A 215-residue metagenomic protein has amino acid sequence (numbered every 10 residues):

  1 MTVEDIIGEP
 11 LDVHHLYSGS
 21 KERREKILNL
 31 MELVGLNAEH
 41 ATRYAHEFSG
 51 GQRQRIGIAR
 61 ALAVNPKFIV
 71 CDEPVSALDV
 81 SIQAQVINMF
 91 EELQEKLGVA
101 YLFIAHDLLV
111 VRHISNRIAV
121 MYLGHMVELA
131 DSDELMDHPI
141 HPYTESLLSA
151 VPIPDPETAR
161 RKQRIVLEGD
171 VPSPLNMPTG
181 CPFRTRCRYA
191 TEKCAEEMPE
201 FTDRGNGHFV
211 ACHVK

Functional and structural regions predicted by a protein language model:
M1-D12: Q-loop/switch helix immediately C-terminal to the Walker
D12-H15, K21-E39, E145-S149: Conserved ABC ATPase "signature" region
E25, T42-Y44, K162: Interfacial catalytic loop of ABC nucleotide-binding domains
Y44-F48, Q52: Conserved ABC ATPase signature
A63-K67: A short, proline-enriched helix->beta-strand linker immediately N-terminal to the Walker B motif in ABC-type P-loop
V70, P74, L78, I82-R160: P-loop NTP-binding/switch modules centered on Walker-like glycine-rich loops
D131-K215: Charged, flexible cofactor/metal-binding loops and thiol motifs
